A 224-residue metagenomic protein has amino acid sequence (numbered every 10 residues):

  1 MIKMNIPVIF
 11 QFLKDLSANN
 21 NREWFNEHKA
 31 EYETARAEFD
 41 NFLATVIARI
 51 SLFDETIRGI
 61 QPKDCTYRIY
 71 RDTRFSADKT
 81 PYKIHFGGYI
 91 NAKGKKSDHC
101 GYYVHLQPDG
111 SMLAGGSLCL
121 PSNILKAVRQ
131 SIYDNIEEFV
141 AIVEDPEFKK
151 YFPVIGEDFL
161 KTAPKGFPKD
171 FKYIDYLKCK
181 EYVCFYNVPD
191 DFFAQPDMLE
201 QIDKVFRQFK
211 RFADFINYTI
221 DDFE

Functional and structural regions predicted by a protein language model:
N5-T34, C184-M198: Short His/Asp/Glu-rich catalytic/ion-coordination signatures at enzyme active sites or charged loops
I6, A141-D145, K149, Y218-D222: Well-ordered alpha/beta subsegment
V8, A18-F53, K204-F223: Contiguous, amphipathic alpha-helical segments that mediate oligomerization or scaffolding in large protein assemblies
L43, I47-G94, G110: Extended, charge-rich alpha-helical segments
R74-Y133: Aromatic- and glycine-enriched beta-alpha-beta binding-site module
P108-F167: Compact, glycine/acidic-enriched structural inserts
F171-E224: Charge-rich, low-complexity terminal tails
